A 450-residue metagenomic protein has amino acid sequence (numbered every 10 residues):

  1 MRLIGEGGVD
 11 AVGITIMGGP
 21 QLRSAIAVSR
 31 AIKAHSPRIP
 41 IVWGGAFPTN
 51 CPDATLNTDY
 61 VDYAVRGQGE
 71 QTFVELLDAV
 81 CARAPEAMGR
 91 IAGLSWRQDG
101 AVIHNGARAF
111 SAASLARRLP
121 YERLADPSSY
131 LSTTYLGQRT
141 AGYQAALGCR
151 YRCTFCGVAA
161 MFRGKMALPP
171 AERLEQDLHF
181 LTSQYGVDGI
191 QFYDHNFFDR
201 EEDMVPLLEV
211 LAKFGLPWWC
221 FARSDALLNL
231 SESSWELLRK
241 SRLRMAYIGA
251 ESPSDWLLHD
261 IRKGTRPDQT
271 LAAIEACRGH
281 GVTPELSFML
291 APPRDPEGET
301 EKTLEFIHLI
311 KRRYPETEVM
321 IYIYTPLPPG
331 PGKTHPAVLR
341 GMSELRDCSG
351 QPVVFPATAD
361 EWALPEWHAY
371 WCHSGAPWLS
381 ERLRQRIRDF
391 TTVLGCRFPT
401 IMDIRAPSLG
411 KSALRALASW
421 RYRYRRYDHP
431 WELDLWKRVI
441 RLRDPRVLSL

Functional and structural regions predicted by a protein language model:
M1-E175, T182: Acidic, low-complexity intrinsically disordered segments
I4, D10, K333-A337, M342-L450: Radical SAM enzyme core and accessory elements
I14, W43, R66, F192-D194 (+2 more regions): Conserved beta-strand positions
P40-V42, V65, W219, E285 (+1 more regions): Structural detector of well-ordered beta-strand residues that form the stable sheet scaffold of enzyme domains
P52, Y151, W256, D260-I261 (+2 more regions): Flexible glycine/acidic-rich beta-alpha junction loops that bind and position SAM and/or redox cofactors in anaerobic
P52-N57, R294-H308: Catalytic cores of alpha/beta
Y121-P284, L290-P292, E305: Radical SAM [4Fe-4S] cluster-binding motif and immediate context
